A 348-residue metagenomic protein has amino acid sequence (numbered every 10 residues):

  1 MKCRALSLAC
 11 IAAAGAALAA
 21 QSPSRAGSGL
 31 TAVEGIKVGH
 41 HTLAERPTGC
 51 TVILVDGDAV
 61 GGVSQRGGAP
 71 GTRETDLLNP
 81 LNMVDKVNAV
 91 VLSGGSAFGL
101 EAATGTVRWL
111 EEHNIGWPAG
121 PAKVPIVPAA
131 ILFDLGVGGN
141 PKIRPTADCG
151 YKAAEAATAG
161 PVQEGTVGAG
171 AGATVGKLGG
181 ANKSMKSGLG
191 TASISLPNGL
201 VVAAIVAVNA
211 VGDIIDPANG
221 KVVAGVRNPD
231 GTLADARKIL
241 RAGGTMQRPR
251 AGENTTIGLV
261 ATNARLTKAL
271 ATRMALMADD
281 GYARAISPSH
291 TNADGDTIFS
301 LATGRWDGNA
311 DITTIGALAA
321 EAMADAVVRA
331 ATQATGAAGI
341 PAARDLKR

Functional and structural regions predicted by a protein language model:
M1-A9: Bacterial N-terminal signal peptides that target proteins for export
I11-A20: Hydrophobic h-region of N-terminal signal peptides that target proteins for export in Gram-negative bacteria
S22-A97, E101, E112-R348: A structural signal for small-residue-enriched, beta-sheet-centric alpha/beta enzyme cores and oligomeric scaffold folds
R108: Short, well-ordered alpha-helices that flank and scaffold nucleotide-derived cofactor binding pockets
